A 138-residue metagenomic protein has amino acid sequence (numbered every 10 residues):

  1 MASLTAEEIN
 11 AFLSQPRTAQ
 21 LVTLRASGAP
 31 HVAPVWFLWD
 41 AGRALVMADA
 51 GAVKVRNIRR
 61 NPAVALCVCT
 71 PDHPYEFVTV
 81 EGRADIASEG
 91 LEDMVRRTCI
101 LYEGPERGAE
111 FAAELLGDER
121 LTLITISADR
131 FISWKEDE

Functional and structural regions predicted by a protein language model:
M1-Q15: Extreme N-terminal tail/first-helix region
S3-L4, E76-E138: Charged, gly/pro-rich active-site loop segments
T5-E8, Q20, K54, M94: Hydrophobic alpha-helical segments typical of transmembrane helices and their membrane-interface/capping positions
F12-Q15, P74, R120: A short, polar/charged loop/turn motif at coil->beta-strand junctions and beta-hairpin connectors
L13-S14, R59-R60, L116-G117: Alpha-helix boundary recognition
P16-A50, R56-I58, V64-V68, F77-T79: Short beta-strand segments
R17-T18, A63, R107, F131: Generic structural signal for secondary-structure transition and capping sites
S27-A29, T70-P74, E114-D118: A short beta-turn/loop motif at secondary-structure boundaries
